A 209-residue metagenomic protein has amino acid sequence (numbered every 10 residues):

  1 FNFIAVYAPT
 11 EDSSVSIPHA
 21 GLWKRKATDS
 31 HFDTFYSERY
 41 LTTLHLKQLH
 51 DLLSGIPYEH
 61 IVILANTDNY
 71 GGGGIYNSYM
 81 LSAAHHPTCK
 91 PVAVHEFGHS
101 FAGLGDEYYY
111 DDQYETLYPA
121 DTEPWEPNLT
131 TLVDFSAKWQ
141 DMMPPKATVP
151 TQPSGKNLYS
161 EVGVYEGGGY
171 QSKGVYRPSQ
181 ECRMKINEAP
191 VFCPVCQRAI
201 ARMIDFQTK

Functional and structural regions predicted by a protein language model:
F1-H50: Propeptide-to-catalytic entry region of secreted or membrane-anchored zinc metalloproteases
F1-N2, I56-I61, Q180: Loop/turn elements at helix/coil->beta-strand transitions in domains of secreted/extracellular proteins
P9-S13, T67-G72, P87-C89, E107-Y108 (+1 more regions): Solvent-exposed loop/turn segments at secondary-structure junctions within structured extracellular/periplasmic domains
S13-I17, K47-M80: Catalytic zinc-binding patch centered on the HExxH motif and its immediate surroundings that defines zinc-dependent
E59, C89, F97, S179-E181: Extracellular structured ligand-interaction cores
G72-E96: Short pre-active-site segment immediately N-terminal to the catalytic Zn-binding motif
F97-Q113: Catalytic Zn2+-binding segment of zinc metalloproteases
Y108-K209: Replace "(M1/M4/M9/M12/WLM)" with "(e.g., M1/M4/M8/M9/M12/M26/WLM)" and add "not limited to" to clarify scope
